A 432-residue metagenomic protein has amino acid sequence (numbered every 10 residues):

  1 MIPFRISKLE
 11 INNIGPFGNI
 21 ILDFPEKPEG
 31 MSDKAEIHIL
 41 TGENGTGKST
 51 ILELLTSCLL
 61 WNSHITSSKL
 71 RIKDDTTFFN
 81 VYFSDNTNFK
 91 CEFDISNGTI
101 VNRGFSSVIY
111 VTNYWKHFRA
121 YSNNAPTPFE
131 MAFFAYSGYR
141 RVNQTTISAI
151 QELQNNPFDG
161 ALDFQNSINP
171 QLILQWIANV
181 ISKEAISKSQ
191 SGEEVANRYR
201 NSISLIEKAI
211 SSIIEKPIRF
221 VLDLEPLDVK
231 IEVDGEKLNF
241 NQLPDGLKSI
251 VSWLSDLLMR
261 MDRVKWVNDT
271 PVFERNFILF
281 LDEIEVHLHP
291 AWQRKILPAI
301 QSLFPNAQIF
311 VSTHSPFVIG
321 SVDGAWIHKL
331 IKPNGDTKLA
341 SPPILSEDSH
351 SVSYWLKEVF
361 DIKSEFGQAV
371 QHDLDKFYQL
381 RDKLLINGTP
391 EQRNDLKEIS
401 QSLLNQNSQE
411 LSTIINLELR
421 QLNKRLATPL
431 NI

Functional and structural regions predicted by a protein language model:
M1-L172, K376, N405-I432: P-loop NTPase switch/coupling surface
M1-R5, A161-E274: Extended helical coiled-coil dimerization/tether regions that scaffold and oligomerize large DNA-maintenance assemblies
M1-T66, L227-A369: Switch/communication elements of ASCE P-loop NTPase nucleotide-binding domains
I2-R5, S122-A125, S302, F317-I432: RecA-like P-loop NTPase motor core
L54, A135, L205-I213, A299 (+1 more regions): Amphipathic alpha-helical segments that form well-ordered structural scaffolds and often line/cohere around active
K69-F78, D223-D228, G324: A short, compositionally biased
F129, Y199-E207, D348-V352: A structural signal for well-ordered alpha-helical scaffolds and beta->alpha junctions
